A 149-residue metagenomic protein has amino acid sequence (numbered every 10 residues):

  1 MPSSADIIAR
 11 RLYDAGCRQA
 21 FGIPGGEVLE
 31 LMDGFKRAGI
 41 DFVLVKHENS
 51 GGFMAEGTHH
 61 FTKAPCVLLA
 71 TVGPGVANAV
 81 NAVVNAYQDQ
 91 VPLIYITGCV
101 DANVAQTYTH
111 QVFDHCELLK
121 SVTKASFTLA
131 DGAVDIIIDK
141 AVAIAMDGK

Functional and structural regions predicted by a protein language model:
M1-K149: N-terminal alpha/beta PP-like core and its mobile active-site loop of ThDP/TPP-dependent enzymes
